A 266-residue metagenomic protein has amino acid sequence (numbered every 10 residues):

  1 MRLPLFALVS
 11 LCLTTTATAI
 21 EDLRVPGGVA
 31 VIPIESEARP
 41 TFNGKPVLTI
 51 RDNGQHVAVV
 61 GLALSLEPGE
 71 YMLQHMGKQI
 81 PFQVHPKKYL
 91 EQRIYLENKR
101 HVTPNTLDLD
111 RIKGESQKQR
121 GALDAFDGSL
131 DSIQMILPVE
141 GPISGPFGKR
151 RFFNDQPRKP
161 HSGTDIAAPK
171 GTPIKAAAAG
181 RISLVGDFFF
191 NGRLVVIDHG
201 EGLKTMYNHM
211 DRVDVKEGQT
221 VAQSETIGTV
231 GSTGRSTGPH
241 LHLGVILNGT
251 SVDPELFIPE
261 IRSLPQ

Functional and structural regions predicted by a protein language model:
M1-V9: Sec-dependent signal peptide recognition, specifically the positively charged N-region followed immediately by
C12-T16: N-terminal signal peptide c-region/cleavage motif recognized by signal peptidases
T18-L90: Cationic-aromatic interfacial patches
P81-N191: Surface-exposed, glycine-biased beta-strand/turn segments
A167, P173-A177, Y207, G218-V221 (+2 more regions): Small beta-strand-rich domains/subdomains or short beta-sheet motifs embedded in larger alpha/beta proteins
P173-I182, R212-V230: Short, well-structured beta-strand-loop connectors
A177-D211, P239: Zn2+-dependent peptidoglycan hydrolase active-site motif and core
R193-D198, Q219-Q266: Conserved, short, structured surface segments that act as functional micro-motifs
